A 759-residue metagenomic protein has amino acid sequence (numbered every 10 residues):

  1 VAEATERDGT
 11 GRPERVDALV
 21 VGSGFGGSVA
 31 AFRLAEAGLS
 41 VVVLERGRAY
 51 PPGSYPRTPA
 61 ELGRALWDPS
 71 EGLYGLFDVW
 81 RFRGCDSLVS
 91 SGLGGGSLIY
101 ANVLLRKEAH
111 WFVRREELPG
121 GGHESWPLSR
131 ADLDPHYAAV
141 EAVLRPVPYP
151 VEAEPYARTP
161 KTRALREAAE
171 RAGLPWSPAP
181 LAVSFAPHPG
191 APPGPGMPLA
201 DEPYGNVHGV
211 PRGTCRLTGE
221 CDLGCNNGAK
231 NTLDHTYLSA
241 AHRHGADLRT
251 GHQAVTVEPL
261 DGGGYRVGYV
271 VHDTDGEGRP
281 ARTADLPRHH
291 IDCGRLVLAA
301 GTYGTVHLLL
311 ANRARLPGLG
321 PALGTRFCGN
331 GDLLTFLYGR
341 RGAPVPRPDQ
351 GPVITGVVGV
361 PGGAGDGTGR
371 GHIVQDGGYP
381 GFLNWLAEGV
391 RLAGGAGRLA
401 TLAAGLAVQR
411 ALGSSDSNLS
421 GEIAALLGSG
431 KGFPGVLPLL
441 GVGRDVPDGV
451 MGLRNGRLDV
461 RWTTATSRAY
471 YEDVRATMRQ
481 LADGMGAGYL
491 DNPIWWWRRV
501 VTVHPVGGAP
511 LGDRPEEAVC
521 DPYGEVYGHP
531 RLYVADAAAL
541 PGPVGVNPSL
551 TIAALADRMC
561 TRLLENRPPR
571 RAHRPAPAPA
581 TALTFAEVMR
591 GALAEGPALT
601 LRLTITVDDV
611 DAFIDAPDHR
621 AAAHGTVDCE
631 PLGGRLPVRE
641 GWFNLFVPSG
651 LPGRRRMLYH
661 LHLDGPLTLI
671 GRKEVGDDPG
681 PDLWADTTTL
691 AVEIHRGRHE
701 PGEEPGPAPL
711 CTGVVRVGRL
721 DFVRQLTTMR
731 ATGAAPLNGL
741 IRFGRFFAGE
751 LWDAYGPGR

Functional and structural regions predicted by a protein language model:
A2-P135, Y269-V270, L298-A300, G304 (+2 more regions): N-terminal glycine-rich phosphate/pyrophosphate-binding loop and immediately adjacent elements
R15, P193, T218-C221, G435-G443 (+2 more regions): A glycine-rich dinucleotide-binding beta-alpha-beta segment and adjacent secondary-structure elements that constitute
W80, E117-Q253, W496-R499: Conserved redox-cofactor binding core of oxidoreductases
T256-H290: Conserved beta-strand-loop-beta-strand element in the redox core of flavoprotein oxidoreductases
T274-D275, P287, G294-L427, L564-A580: Mid-to-C-terminal "cap/lid" subdomains and adjacent gly/pro-rich loops that border and regulate access to redox
A364-G369, P577-R759: Beta-strand-enriched cores of mature, soluble protein domains
V390-Q480: C-terminal catalytic lobe of FAD-dependent flavoproteins
G542-C560: A conserved FAD-binding loop/helix module that cradles the flavin
